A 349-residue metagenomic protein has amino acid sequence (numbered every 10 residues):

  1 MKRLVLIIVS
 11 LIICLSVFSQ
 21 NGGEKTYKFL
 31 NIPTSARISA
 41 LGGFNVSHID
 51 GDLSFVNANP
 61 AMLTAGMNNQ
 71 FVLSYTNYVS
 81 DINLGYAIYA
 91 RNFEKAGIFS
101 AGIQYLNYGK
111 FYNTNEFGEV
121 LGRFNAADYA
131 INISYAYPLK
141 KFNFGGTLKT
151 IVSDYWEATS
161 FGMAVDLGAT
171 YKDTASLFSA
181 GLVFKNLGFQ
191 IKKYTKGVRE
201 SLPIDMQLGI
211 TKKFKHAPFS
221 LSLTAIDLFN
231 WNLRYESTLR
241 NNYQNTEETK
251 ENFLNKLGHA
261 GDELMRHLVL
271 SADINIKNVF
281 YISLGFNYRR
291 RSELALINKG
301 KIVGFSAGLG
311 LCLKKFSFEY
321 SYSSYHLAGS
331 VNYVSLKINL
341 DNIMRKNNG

Functional and structural regions predicted by a protein language model:
M1-E24, A272: Bacterial Sec-dependent N-terminal signal peptides
Q20-G349: Subset of outer-membrane beta-barrel
